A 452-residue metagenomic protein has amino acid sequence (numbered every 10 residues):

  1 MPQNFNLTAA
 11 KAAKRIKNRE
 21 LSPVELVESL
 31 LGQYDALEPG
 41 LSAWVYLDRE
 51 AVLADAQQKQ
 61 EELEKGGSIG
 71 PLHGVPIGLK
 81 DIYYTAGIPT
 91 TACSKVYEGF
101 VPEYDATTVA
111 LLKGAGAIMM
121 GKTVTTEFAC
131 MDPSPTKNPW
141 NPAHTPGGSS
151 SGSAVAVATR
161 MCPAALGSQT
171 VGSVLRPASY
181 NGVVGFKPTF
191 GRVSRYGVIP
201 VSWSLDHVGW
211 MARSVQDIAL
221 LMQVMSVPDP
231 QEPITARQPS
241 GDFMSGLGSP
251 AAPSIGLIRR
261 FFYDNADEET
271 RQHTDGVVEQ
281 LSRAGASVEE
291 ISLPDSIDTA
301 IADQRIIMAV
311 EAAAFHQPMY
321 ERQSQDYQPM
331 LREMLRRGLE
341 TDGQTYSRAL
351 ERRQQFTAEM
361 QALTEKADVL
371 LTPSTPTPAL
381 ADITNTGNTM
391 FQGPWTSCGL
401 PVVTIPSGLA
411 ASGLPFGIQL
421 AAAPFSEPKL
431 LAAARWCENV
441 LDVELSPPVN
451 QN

Functional and structural regions predicted by a protein language model:
M1-A54, R283, T345, S446-N452: An N-terminal boundary/leader segment
V52, E62-S134: Acidic/His- and Gly-rich active-site-bordering loop/insert found across diverse amide/peptide-bond hydrolases
L72-A92, S249-G256, I306-Q361, P406-G417: Short helix-loop capping/hinge segments that flank enzyme active sites or metal/cofactor-binding pockets
K95, G99, T136, I234-T235 (+4 more regions): Short, surface-exposed loop/helix-turn segments at secondary-structure junctions that function as lids/hinges flanking
Y104-M225, T396-Q419: Short glycine/serine-rich loop segments
K187-Q272, L441-N452: A short helix-breaking turn/cap at a secondary-structure junction
W210, L414-S426, L430-A434, E438: Short, well-ordered beta-strand elements
